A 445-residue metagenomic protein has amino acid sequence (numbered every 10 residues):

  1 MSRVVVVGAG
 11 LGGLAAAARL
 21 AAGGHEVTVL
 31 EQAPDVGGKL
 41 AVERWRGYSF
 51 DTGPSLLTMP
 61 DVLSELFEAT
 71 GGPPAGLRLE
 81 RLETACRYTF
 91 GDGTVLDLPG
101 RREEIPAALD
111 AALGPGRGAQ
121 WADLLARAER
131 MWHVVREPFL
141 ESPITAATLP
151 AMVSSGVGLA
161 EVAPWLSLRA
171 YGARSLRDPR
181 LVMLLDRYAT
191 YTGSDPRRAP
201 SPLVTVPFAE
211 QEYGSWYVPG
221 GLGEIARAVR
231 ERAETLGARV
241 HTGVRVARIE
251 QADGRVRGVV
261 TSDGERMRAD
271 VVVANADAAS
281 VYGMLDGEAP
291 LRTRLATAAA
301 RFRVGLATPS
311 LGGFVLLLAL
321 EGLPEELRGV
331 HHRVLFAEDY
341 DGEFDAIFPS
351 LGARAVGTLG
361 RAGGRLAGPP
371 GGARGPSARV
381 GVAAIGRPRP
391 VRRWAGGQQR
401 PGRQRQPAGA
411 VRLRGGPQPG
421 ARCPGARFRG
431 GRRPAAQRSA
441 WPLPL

Functional and structural regions predicted by a protein language model:
S2-V134: N-terminal glycine-rich phosphate/pyrophosphate-binding loop and immediately adjacent elements
W45-S49, T192-G193, G214, F302-G305 (+1 more regions): A short glycine/serine-rich beta->alpha loop
P54-P60, A189-T190, S194, G313-V315 (+1 more regions): Glycine-rich phosphate/pyrophosphate-binding beta-alpha loops
G91-A199: Rossmann-like flavin
A163-P164, S175-P179, R197-L203, G214 (+2 more regions): C-terminal lid/capping helical subdomain adjacent to the catalytic/cofactor pocket in oxidative enzymes
T205-V256, V260: Helical element adjacent to the flavin cofactor pocket in flavoenzyme catalytic cores
A247-R365, P444: Mid-domain catalytic core of redox enzymes that form a hydrophobic substrate pocket/lid adjacent to a catalytic redox
